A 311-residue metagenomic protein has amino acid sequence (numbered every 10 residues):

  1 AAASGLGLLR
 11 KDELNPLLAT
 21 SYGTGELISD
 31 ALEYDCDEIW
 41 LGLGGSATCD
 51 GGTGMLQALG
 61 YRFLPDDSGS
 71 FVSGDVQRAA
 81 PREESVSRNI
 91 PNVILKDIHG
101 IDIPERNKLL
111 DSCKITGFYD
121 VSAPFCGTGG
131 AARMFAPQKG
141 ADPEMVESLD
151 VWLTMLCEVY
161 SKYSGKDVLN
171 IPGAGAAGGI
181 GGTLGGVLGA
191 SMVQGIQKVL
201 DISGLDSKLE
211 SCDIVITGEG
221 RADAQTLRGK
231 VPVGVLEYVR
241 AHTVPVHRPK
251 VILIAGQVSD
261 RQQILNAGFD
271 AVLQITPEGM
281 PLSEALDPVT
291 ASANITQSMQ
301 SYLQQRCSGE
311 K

Functional and structural regions predicted by a protein language model:
A1-K311: N-terminal loops that bind phosphate or other acidic moieties and the adjacent beta-alpha structural core
